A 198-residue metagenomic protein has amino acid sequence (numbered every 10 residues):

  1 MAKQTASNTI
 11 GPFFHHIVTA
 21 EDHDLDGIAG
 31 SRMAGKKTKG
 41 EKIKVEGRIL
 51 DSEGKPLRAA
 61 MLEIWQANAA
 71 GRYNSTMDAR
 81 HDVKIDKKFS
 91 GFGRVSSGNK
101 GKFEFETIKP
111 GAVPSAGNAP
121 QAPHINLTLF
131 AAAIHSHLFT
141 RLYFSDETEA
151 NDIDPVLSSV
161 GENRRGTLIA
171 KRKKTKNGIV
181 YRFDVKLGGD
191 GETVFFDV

Functional and structural regions predicted by a protein language model:
M1-V198: Beta-strand-dominated extracellular/periplasmic modules and repeats in secreted or surface-exposed proteins
